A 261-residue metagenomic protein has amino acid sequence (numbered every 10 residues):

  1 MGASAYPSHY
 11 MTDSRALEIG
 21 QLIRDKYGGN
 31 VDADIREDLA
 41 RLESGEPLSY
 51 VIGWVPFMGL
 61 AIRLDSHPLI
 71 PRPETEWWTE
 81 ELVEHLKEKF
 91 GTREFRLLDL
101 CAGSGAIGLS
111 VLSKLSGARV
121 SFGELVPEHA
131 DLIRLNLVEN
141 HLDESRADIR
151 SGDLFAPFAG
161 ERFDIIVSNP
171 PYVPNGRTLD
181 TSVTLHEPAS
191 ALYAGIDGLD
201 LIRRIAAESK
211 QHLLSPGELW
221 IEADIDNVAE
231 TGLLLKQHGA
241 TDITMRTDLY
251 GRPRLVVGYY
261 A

Functional and structural regions predicted by a protein language model:
M1-I19: Non-catalytic nucleic-acid substrate-recognition regions in nucleic-acid-modifying enzymes
L17-H85: Conserved AdoMet
L22, G45, T75, I107 (+4 more regions): Residue-level signal for inorganic ion chemistry
E37-A40, E80, E84, P127 (+8 more regions): Replace "anionic and nucleotidyl ligands
A61, R119, R146-D148, T241-T244: Conserved beta-strand segments of alpha/beta enzyme cores
W77-G176, D180: Conserved SAM/SAH cofactor-binding pocket of Class I
P170-L201: Mobile active-site "lid"/loop adjacent to the S-adenosyl-L-methionine
D197-Y259: Conserved Class I SAM-dependent methyltransferase catalytic core
